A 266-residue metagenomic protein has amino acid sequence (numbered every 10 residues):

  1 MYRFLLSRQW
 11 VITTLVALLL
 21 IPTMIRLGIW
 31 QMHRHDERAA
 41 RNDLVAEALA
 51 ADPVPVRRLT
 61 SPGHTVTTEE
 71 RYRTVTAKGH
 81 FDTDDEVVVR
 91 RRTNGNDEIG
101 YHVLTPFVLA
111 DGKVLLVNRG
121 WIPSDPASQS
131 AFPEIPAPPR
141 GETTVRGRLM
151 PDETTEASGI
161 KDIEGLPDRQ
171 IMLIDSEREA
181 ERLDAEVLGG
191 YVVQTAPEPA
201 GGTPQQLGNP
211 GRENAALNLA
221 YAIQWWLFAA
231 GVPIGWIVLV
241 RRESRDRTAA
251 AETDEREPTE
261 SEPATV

Functional and structural regions predicted by a protein language model:
M1-T60, T68-V266: Surface-exposed, charge/polar-rich loops and edge strands
T65: Phosphate-centric recognition/catalysis
